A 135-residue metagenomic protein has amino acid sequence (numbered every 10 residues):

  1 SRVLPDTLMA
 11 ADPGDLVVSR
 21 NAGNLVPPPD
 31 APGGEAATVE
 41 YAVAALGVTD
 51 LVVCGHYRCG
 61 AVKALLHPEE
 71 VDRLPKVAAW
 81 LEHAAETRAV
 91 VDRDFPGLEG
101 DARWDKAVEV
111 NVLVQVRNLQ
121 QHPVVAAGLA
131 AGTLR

Functional and structural regions predicted by a protein language model:
S1-R2, H56-A61: Gly/Ser/Thr-rich loops at beta-strand to alpha-helix junctions that form or flank small-molecule/cofactor-binding
R2-A22: Catalytic core of membrane glycerolipid acyltransferases/transacylases, capturing the structured, soluble-facing
G14, N24-T49, G60-R135: Divalent-metal-activated hydrolytic enzyme cores
R20, V52-H56: Short beta-strand segments
